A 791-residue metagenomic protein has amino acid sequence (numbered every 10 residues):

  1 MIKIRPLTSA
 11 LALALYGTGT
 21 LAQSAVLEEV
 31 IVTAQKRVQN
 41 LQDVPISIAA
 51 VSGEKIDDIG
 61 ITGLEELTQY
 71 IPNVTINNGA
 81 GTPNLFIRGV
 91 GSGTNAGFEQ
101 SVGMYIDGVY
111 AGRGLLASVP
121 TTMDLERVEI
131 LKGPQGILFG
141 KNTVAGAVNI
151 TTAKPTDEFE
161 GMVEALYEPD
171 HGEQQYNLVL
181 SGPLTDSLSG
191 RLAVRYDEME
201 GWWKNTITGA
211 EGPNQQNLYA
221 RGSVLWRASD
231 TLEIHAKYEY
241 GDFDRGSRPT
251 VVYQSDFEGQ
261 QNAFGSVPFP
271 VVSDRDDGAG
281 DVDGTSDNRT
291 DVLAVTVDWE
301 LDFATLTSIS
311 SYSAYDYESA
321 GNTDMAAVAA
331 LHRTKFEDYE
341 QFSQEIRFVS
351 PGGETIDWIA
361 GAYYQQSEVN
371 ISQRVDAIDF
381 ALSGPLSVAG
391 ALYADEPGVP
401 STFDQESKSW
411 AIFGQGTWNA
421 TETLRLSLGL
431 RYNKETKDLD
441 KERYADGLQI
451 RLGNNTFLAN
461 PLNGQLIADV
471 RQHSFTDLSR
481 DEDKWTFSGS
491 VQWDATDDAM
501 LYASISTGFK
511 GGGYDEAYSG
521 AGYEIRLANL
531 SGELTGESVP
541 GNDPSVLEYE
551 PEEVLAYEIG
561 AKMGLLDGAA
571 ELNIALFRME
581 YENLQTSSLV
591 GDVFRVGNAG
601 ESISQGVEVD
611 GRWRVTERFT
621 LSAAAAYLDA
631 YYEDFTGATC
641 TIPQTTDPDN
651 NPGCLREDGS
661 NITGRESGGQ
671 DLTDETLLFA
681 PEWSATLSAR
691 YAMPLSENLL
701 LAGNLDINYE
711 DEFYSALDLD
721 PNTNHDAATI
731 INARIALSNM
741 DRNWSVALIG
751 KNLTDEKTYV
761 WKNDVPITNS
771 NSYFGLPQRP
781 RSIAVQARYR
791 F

Functional and structural regions predicted by a protein language model:
A25-E158, I559: Acidic, small-polar-rich N-terminal luminal/periplasmic segments of exported/outer-membrane proteins
L85, Q100-S101, R113-G114, M123-K132 (+8 more regions): Outer-membrane beta-barrel translocator/receptor signature
W203-E211, R248-A279, T323-H332, R374-T402 (+6 more regions): Solvent-exposed loop segments that connect transmembrane elements
G209, Q215-W358, Q365-S367, E571-L572: Outer-membrane beta-barrel domain signature, strongest for Gram-negative TonB-dependent receptors and also present
L225-S229, F348-P351, Y363, F403-M579 (+1 more regions): Structural signature of Gram-negative outer-membrane beta-barrels, strongest in the C-terminal barrel of TonB-dependent
A294-G321, M500-I505, A517, E524-V607 (+3 more regions): Membrane-embedded beta-barrel scaffold of Gram-negative outer-membrane proteins
W358-I359, E422-L426, A569-E580, N598-L717 (+1 more regions): Gram-negative outer-membrane beta-barrel transporters
N708-A716, L737-F791: C-terminal beta-signal and adjacent terminal beta-strands/loops of Gram-negative outer-membrane beta-barrel proteins
